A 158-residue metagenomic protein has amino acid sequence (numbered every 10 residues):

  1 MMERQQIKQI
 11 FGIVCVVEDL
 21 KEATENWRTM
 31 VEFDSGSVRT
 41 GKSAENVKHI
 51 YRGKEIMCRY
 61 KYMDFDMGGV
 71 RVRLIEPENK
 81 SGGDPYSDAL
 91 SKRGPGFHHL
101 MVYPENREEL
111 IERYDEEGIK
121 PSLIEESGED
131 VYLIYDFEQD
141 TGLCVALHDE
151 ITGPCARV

Functional and structural regions predicted by a protein language model:
M1-Q6, C15, D64, R73-E76 (+1 more regions): Vicinal oxygen chelate
M1-T24, V31-F33, P95-V102, V158: N-terminal beta-strand motif that seeds the catalytic metal site of vicinal oxygen chelate
E3-R4, G53, L90-S91: Short consensus segments that form the blades of beta-propeller domains, in both extracellular/periplasmic
I10-E18, Y62-R71, S87-N106, D136: Vicinal oxygen chelate
N26, Y86, E112-R113: A short secondary-structure junction signal
D34-D88, V131-P154: Conserved short beta-strand elements that form part of the metal-binding/catalytic scaffold of enzyme active sites
